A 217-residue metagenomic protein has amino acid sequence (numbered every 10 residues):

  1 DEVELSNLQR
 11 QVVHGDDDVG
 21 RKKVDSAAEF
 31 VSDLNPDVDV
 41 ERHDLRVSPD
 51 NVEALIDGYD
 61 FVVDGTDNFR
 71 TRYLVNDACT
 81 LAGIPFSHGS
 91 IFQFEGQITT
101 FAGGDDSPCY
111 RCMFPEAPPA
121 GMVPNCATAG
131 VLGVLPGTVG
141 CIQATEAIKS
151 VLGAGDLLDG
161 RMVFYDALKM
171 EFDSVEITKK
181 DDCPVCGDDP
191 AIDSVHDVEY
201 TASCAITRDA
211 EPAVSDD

Functional and structural regions predicted by a protein language model:
D1-D217: Adenine nucleotide-associated cytosolic modules
